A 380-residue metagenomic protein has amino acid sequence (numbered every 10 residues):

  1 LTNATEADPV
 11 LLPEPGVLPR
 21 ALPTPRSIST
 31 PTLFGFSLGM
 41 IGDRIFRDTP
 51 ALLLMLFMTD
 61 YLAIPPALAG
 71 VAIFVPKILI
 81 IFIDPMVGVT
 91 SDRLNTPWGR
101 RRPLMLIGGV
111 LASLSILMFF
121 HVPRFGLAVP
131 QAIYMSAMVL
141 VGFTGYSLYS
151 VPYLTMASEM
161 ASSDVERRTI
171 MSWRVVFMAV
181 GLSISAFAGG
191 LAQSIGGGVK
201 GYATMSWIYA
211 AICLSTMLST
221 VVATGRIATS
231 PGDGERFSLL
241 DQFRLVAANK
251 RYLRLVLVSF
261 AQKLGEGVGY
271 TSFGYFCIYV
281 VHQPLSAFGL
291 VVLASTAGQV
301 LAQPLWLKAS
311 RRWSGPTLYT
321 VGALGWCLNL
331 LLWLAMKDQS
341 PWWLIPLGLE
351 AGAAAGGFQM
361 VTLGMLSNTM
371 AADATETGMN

Functional and structural regions predicted by a protein language model:
T2-N380: Membrane-embedded alpha-helical bundles of multi-pass transporters/translocases, especially carrier/permease families
